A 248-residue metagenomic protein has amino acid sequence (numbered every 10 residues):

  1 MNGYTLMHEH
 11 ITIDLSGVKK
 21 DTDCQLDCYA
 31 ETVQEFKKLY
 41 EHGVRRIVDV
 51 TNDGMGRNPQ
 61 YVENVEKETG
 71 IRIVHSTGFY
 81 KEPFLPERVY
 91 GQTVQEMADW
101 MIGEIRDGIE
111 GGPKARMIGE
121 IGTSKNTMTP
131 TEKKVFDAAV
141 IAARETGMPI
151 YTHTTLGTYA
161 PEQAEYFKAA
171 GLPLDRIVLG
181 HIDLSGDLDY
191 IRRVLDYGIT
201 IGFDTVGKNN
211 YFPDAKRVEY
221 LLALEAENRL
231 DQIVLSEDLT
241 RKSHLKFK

Functional and structural regions predicted by a protein language model:
N2-M7, T12, T22-R72, Q95-K114: Alpha-helical scaffold segments that flank or form the walls of functional sites
H8, I47, A143, I201 (+1 more regions): Divalent metal-coordination and catalytic microenvironments
D53, L179-S185, D204-A223: Active-site glycine- and acidic-residue-rich loops that bind and position anionic ligands or nucleotide-like cofactors
Q60-E63, R88, T129-K133, G157-G171 (+1 more regions): Distinct, well-ordered alpha-helical segments
N64-K67, R72-T146, T200, T205-Y211: Active-site gating/metal-coordination segments in enzymes
G70-I71, T146-P149, K168-R176, R193-G202 (+1 more regions): Glycine-enriched alpha-helix->loop->beta-strand junction motifs that scaffold or abut catalytic
P149-T155, R176-L184: Catalytic beta/alpha-barrel core
D204-T205, L230-K248: Short acidic/histidine-rich active-site segments
